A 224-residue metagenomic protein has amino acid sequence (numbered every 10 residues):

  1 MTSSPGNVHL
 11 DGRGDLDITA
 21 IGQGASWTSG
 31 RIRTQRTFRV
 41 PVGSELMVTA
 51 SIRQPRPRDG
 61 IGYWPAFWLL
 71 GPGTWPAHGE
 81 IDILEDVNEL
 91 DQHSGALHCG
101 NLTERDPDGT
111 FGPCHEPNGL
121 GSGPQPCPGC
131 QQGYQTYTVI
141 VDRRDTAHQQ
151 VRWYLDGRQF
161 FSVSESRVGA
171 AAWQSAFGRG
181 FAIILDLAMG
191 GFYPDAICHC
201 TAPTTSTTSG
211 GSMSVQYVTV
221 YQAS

Functional and structural regions predicted by a protein language model:
M1-S224: GH16 jelly-roll
